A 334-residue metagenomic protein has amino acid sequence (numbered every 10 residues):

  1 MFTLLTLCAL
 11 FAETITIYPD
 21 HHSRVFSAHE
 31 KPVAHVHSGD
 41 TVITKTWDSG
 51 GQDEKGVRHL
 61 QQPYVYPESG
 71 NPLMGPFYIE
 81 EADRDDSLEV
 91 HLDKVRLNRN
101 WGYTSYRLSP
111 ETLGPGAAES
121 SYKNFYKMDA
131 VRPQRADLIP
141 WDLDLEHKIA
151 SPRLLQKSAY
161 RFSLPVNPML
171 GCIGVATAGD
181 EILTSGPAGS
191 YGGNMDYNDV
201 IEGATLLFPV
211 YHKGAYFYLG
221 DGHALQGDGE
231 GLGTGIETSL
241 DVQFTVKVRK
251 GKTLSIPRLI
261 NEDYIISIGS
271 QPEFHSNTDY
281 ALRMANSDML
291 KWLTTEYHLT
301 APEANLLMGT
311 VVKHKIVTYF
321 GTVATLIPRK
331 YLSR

Functional and structural regions predicted by a protein language model:
I15-V65: N-terminal, Lys/Arg-enriched amphipathic/low-complexity engagement segments that precede the first folded domain
Y18-S27, Y66-L73, L183-Y191: Short, structured beta-strand/loop micro-motifs enriched in basic residues and often containing a Trp
F26, W47-Q61, V95-S105, G214-A224 (+1 more regions): Short, Lys/Arg- and Gly-enriched loop/turn segments at beta-strand edges
T44, S87-V90, F208: A generic structural signal for residues embedded in beta-strands
K55-G70, M74, G102-G114, L219-E237 (+1 more regions): Short, compositionally biased
R96-N198: Intrinsically disordered, low-complexity linker/loop segments enriched in Gly/Pro and charged/polar residues
V166-D279, L290: Conserved mixed alpha/beta catalytic, RNA-binding, or beta-rich assembly cores of soluble enzyme, regulatory
